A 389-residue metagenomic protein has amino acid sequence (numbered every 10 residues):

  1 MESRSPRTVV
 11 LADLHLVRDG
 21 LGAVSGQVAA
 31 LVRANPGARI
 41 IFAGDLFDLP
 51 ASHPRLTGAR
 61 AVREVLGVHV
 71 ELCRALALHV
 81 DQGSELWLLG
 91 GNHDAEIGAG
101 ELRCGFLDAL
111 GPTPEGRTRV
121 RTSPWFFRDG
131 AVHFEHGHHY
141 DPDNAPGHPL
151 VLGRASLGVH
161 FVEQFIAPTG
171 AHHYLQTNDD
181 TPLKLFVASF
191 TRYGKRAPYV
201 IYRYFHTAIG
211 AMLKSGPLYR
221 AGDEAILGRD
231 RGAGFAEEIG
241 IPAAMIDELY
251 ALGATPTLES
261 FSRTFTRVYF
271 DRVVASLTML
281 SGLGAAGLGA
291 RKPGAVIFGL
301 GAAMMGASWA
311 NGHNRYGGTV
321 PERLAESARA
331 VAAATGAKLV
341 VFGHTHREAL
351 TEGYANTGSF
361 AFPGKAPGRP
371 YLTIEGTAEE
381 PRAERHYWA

Functional and structural regions predicted by a protein language model:
M1-A389: Extended recognition/assembly regions associated with phosphoester-bond processing machinery
